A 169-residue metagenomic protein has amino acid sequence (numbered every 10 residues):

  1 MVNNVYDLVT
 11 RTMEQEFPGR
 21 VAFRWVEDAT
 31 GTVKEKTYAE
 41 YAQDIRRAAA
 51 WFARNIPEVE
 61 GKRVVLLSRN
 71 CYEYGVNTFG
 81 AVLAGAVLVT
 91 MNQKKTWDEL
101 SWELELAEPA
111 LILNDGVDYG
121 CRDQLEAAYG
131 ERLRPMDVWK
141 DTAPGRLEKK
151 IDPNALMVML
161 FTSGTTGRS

Functional and structural regions predicted by a protein language model:
M1-N55, E60, A84, E105: N-lobe entry segment of adenylate-forming
P18-V21, P144-F161, R168: Conserved pre-ATP/AMP-binding loop-to-beta segment of ANL
K36, A49-K95: Conserved AMP-binding/adenylate-forming
E40, R69-N70, K94-K95, G116-V117 (+2 more regions): Short beta->alpha linker loops
V64, A81, I112, L156 (+1 more regions): Conserved S/T- and glycine-rich ATP-binding loop of Class I adenylate-forming
V64, L111-N114, R132-M136: Short, hydrophobic beta-strand segments that form beta-sheet elements in well-ordered domains
V87, L104-G116, M157-L160, S169: AMP-binding/adenylate-forming
K95-Q124, T142-A143: Conserved ATP-dependent adenylate/AMP-binding module captured primarily in the ANL superfamily
